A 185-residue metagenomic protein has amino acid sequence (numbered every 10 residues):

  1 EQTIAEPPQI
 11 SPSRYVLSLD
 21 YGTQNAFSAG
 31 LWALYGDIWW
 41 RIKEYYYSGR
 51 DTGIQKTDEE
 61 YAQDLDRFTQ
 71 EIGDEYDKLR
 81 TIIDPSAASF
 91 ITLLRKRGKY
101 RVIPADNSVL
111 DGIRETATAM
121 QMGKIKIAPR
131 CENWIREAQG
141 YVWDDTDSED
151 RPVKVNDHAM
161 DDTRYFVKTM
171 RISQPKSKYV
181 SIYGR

Functional and structural regions predicted by a protein language model:
E1-Y21: ATPase catalytic-site recognition across NTP-hydrolyzing enzymes
S11-S13, T23-A26, E75-D77, Q121: Short, well-ordered loop/turn elements at secondary-structure boundaries
T23, G36, V167, R171: Hydrophobic/aromatic-lined pockets within catalytic cores
F27, L79, M160: Residue-level detector of short, conserved catalytic/binding motifs and their immediate flanks
F27-A33, R164: Short beta-strand scaffold segments in enzyme catalytic cores
G36-K154, S173-Q174, S181-R185: Mg2+-dependent endonuclease catalytic cores in nucleic-acid-processing enzymes, primarily RNase H-like
V153-P175: Acidic, Mg2+-coordinating catalytic module of metal-dependent nucleases/exonucleases that use a two-metal-ion mechanism
